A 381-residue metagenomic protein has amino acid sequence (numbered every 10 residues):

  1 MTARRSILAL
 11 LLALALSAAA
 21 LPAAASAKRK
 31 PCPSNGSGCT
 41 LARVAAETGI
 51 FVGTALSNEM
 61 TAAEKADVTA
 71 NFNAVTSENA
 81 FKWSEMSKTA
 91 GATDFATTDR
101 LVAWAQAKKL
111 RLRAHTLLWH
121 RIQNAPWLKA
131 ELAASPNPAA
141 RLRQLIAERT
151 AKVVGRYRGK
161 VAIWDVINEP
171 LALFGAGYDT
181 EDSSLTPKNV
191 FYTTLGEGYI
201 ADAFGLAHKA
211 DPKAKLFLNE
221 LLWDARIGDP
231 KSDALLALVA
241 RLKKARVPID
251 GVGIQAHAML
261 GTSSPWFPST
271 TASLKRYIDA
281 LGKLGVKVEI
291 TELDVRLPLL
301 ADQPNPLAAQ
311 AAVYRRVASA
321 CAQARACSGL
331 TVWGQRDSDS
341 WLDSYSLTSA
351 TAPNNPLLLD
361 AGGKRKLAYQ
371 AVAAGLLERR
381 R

Functional and structural regions predicted by a protein language model:
T2-A27: Secretory targeting and sorting signals
K30-A74, E78: Boundary/entry segment of secreted carbohydrate-active catalytic domains
P31-P33, T54-K65, W83-A96, Q123 (+5 more regions): Acidic-and-aromatic substrate-binding clefts and catalytic sites of carbohydrate-active enzymes
T40-E47, N189-I249, S273-L293, V313-V317 (+1 more regions): Active-site neighborhood of glycoside hydrolase catalytic domains
L56-N71, T98, R143-V153, D229-L242 (+1 more regions): Short, acidic/polar
A70-T89, T97-W223, V286, V295-L300: Substrate-binding cleft and catalytic face of glycoside hydrolase catalytic domains, especially the flexible beta-alpha
K215-A225, I254-P265, G282-Y314, G334-D343: Active-site clefts of carbohydrate-active enzymes
L299, A324, S328-G362: Aromatic/acidic polysaccharide-binding cleft in carbohydrate-active enzymes
